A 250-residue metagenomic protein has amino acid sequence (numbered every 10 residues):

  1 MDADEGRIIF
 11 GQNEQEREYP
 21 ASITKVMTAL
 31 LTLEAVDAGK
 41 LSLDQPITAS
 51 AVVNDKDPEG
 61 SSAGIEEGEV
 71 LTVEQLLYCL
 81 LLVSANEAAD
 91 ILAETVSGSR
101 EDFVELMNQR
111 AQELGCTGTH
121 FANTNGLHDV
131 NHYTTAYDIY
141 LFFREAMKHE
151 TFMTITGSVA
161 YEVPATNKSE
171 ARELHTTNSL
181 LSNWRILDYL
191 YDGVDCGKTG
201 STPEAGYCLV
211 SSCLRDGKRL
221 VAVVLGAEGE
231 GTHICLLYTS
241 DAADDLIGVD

Functional and structural regions predicted by a protein language model:
M1-Y137, A146-E150: Active-site-adjacent loops and short helices of periplasmic peptidoglycan-processing enzymes
T24, K198-T199, A243-D244: Single, functionally critical "micro-switch" positions that shape active/binding sites and transmembrane helices
L31, G206, I247-D250: Generic hydrophobic alpha-helical membrane-span motif
V83, S158, V249: Conserved residues at the C-terminal ends of beta-strands
S84, F143, A243-D244: Generic short alpha-helical hydrophobic face used as a protein-protein interaction/packing hotspot
I91, I155, V249: Residues that scaffold the ATP/ADP-binding catalytic core of kinase and kinase-like folds
S99-S240: Penicillin-recognizing serine hydrolase domain
Y238-D250: Single conserved hydrophobic/aromatic residue that forms the stacking wall/gate of nucleotide- or nucleobase-binding
